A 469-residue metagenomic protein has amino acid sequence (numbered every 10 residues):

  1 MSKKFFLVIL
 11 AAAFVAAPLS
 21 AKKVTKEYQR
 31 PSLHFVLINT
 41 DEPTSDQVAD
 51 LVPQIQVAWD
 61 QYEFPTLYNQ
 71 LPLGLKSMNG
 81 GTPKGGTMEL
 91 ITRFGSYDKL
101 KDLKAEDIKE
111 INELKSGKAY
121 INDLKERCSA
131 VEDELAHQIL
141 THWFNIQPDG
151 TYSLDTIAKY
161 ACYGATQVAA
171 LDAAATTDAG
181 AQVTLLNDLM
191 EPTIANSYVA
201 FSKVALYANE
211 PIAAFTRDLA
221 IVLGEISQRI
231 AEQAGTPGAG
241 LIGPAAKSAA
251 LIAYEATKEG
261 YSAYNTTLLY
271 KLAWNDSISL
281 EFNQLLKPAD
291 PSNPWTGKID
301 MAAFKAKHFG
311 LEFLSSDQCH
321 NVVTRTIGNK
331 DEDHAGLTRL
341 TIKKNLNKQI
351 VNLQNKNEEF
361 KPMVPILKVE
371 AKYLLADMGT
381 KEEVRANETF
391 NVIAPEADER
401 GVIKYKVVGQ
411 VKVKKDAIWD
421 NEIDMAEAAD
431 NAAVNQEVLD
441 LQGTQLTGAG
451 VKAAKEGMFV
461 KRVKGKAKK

Functional and structural regions predicted by a protein language model:
M1: Basic amphipathic recognition helices
K4-F14: Sec-dependent N-terminal signal peptides
V15-A21: Sec/Tat signal peptide C-region and signal peptidase I cleavage site
K22-K469: Surface-exposed, polar/charged interaction patches used for macromolecular assembly or partner binding
